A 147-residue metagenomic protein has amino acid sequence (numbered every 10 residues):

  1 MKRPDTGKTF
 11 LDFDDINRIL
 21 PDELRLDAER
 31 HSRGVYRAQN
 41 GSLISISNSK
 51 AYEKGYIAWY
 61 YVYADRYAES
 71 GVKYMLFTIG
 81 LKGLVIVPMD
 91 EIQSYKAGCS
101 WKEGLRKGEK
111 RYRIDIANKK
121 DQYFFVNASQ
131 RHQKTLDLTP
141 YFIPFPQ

Functional and structural regions predicted by a protein language model:
M1-N40, K50: Acidic-basic catalytic patches of nuclease active cores, encompassing PD-(D/E)XK and other metal-cofactor nuclease
P4, D90-Q147: Non-catalytic C-terminal interaction segments of nucleic acid-processing enzymes
R18-A28, E53-W59, G98-G108: Short, solvent-exposed secondary-structure boundary motifs
Q39-G41, L81-K82: Glycine-centered tight beta-turn/hairpin loop motif at sheet-sheet or coil-to-beta transitions
S42-I46: Short hydrophobic-aromatic micro-motifs
N48-V85, M89-D90: Catalytic cores of nucleic-acid endonucleases
